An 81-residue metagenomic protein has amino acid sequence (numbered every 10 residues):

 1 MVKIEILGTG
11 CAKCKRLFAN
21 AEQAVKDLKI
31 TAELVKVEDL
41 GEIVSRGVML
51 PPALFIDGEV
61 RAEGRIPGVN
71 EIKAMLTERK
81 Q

Functional and structural regions predicted by a protein language model:
M1-Q23: Local sequence-structure signature of Cys/Sec-based thiol-disulfide redox active-site neighborhoods
E5, F55, R61: Conserved beta-strand segments that form the floor/walls of ligand-binding pockets within enzyme and binding domains
R16-A19, M49, P67: Generic recognition of short, well-ordered alpha-helical segments
Q23-T31: Short helix-loop-beta junction
I30-E42: Thiol-based oxidoreductase modules, predominantly thioredoxin-like and allied folds used for disulfide exchange
G47-F55: Structural micro-motif
G58-Q81: Non-catalytic, surface beta->alpha helical segment in thiol-disulfide oxidoreductase systems
